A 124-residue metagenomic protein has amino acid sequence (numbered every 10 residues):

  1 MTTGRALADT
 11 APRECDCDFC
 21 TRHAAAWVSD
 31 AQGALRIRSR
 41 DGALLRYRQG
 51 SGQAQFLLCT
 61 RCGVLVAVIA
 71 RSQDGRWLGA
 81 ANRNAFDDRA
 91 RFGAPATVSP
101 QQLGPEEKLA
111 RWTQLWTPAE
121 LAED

Functional and structural regions predicted by a protein language model:
M1-D124: A short Gly-Trp-Pro
